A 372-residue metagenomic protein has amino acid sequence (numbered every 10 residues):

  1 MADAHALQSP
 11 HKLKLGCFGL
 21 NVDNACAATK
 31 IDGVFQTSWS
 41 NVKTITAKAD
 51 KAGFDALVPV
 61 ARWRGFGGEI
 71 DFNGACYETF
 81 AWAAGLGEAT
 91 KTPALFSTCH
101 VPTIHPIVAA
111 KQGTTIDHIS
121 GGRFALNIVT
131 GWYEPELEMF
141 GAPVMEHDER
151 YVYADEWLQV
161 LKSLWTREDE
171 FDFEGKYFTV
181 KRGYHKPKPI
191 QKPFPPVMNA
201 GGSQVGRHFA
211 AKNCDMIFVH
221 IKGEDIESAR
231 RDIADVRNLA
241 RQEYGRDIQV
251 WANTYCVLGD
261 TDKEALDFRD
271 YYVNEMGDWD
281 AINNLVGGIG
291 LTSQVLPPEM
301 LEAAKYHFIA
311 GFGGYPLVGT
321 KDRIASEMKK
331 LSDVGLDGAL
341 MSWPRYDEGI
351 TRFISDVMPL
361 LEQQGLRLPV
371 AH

Functional and structural regions predicted by a protein language model:
M1-T90, K188-P195: N-terminal beta1-alpha1-beta2 module of alpha/beta enzyme domains
A2-N21, A47, F140, H147-Q191 (+2 more regions): An alpha-helical appendage that flanks or caps ligand/catalytic pockets
Q8-P10, D50-K51, A83-K91, G113 (+4 more regions): Acidic (Asp/Glu)-rich catalytic clusters
L13-C17, L57-P59, L95-S97, F124-I128 (+4 more regions): Hydrophobic faces of well-ordered beta-strands that scaffold small-molecule active sites in alpha/beta enzyme cores
L15, A49, G53, L86 (+8 more regions): Conserved, mostly hydrophobic/aromatic
C26-S40, T98-I107, P143, Q191-Q204 (+2 more regions): Active-site mouth loops of central-metabolism enzymes
I70-F96, D155-W157, L239, F353-P369: Alpha-helix-loop-beta-strand connector modules within alpha/beta enzyme cores
A211-I226: A conserved active-site cap/scaffold subdomain adjacent to cofactor or substrate pockets
